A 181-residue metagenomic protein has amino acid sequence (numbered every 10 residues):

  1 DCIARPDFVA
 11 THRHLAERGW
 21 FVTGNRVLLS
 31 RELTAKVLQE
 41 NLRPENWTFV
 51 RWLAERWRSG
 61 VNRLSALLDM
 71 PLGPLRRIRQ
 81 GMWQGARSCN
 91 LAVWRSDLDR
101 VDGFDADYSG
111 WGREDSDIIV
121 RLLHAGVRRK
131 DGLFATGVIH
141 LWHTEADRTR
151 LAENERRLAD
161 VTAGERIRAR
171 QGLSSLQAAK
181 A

Functional and structural regions predicted by a protein language model:
D1-I3: The conserved acidic donor/metal-binding loop of glycosyltransferases
P6-R56: Conserved donor NDP-sugar-binding/catalytic core segment of glycosyltransferases
K36-L38, R121-L123, E145-T149: Short low-complexity, flexible loop/linker segments enriched in glycine and/or proline with clustered acidic
L42-Q84: Short, flexible, basic/aromatic active-site loop/helix in glycosyltransferases
L64-L67, P71-P74, A163-A181: Intrinsic low-complexity, glycine/proline- and repeat-rich, mixed-charge intrinsically disordered regions appended
G85-D102, S109-R128, L133-F134: A short, conserved alpha-helix in the catalytic core of glycosyltransferases
G132-T149: Active-site donor/metal-binding and catalytic loop motifs of nucleotide-sugar-dependent glycosylation enzymes
A135, T149-S174: Catalytic core of nucleotide-sugar-dependent glycosyltransferases
